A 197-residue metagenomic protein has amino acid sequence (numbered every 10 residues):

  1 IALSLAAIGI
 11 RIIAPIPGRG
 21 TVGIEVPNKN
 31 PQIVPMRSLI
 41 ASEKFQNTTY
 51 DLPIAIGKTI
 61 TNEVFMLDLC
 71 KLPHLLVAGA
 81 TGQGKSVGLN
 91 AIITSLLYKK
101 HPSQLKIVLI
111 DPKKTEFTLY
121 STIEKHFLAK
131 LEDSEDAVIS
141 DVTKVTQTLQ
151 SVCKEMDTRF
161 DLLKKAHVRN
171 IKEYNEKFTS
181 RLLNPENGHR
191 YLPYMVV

Functional and structural regions predicted by a protein language model:
L3, I16-E25, I40-R169, N187 (+1 more regions): P-loop NTPase catalytic phosphate-binding loop
I8-I13: A short linear hydrophobic-aromatic micro-motif
K29-P35: Short, charged/polar, Gly/Pro-enriched secondary-structure boundary elements
V168-E176: Short glycine-rich substrate-engagement loop in P-loop NTPases that contacts/grips substrate
S180-N184: Conserved helix/coil segment N-terminal to the catalytic DExD/H
